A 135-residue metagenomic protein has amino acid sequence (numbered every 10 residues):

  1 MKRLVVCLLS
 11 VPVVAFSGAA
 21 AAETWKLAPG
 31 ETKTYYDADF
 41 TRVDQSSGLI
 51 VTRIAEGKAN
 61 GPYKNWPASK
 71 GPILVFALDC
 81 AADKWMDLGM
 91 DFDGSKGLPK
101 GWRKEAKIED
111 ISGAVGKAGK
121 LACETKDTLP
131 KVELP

Functional and structural regions predicted by a protein language model:
M1-L4: Positively charged n-region of N-terminal signal peptides that target proteins for export
V6-C7, G57: General helical structural elements
C7-A15: Bacterial N-terminal signal peptides
A20-L74, D79-P135: N-terminal secretory-pathway/extracellular module detecting exported/lumenal segments and adjacent signal-anchor/first
